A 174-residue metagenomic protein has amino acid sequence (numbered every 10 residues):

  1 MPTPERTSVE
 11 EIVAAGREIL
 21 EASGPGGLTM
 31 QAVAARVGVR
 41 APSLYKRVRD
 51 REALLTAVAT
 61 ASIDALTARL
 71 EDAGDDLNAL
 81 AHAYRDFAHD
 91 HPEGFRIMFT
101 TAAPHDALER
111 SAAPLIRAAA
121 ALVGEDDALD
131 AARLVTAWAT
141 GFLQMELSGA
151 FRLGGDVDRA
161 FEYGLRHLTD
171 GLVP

Functional and structural regions predicted by a protein language model:
M1-T7: N-terminal intrinsically disordered/low-complexity leader segments
V9-R17, E21, G26-G27, G38 (+3 more regions): An amphipathic alpha-helix adjacent to DNA-recognition modules
T29, R96-F99, F151-G154: Short, hydrophobic secondary-structure boundary micro-motifs
Q31-A35, L44: Append "Primarily bacterial transcriptional regulators
R40-P42: Key DNA-contact positions within bacterial/archaeal DNA-binding proteins
A57, A68-G94, T100-A103, E109-A112 (+1 more regions): Hydrophobic alpha-helical connector segments
F99-T136, G155-R166, D170: Amphipathic alpha-helical packing segments from all-alpha helical-bundle domains
A137-G154, T169-P174: Amphipathic C-terminal alpha-helical segment
